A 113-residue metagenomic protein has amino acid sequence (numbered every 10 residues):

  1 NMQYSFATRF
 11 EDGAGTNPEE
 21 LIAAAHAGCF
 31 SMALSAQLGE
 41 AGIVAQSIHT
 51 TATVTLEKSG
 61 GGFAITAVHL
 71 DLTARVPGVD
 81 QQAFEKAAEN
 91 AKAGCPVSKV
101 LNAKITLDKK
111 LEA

Functional and structural regions predicted by a protein language model:
N1-A24, S31-A113: Extended beta-strand/beta-hairpin segments
